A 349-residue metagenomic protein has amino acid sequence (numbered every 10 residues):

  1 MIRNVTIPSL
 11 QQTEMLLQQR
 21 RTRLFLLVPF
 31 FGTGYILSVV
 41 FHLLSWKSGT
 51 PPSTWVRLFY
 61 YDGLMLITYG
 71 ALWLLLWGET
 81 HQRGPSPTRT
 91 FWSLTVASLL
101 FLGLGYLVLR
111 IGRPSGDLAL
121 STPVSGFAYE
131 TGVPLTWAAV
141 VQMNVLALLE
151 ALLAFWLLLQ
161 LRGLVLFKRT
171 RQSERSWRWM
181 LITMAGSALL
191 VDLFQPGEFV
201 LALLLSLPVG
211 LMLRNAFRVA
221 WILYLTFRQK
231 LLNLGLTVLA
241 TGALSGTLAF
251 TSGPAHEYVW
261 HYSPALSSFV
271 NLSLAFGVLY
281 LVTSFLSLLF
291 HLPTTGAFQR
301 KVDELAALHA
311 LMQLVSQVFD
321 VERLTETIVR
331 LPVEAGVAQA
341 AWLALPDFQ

Functional and structural regions predicted by a protein language model:
N4-E14, L43-P52, I67-W92, L100-S252 (+1 more regions): Juxtamembrane segments at transmembrane-helix boundaries in multi-pass signal-transduction membrane proteins
T13-T33, S173: N-terminal membrane topogenic signal
L26-L27, P52-L66: Hydrophobic transmembrane alpha-helical segments in integral membrane proteins
F31, Y35, D62, L66 (+5 more regions): Alpha-helical transmembrane spans of integral membrane proteins, capturing the lipid-embedded, hydrophobic core of TM
S53-L58, F199-L203, S263, S267 (+1 more regions): Non-cytosolic membrane-interface motifs at loop->transmembrane helix junctions
S86-R89, F167-S176, D192-F199, V318-Q349: Helix-loop-beta substructure at the N-terminus of cytosolic sensory domains that couple signal/ligand detection
G112, V270-Q317: Signal-transmission linkers at sensory-effector interfaces
E257-G277: Structural signal for the N-terminal portions of transmembrane helices and their immediately preceding loop/interface
